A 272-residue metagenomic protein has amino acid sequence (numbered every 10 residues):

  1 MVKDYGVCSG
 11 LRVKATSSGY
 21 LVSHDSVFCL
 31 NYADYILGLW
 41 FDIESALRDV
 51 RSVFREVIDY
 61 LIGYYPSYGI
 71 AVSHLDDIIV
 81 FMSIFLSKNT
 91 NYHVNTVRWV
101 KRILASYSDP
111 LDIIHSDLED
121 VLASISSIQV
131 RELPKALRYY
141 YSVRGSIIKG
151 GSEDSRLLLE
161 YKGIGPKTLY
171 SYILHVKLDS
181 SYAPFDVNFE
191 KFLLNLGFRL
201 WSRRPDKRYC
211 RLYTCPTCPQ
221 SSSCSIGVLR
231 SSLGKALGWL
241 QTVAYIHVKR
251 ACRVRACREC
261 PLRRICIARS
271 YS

Functional and structural regions predicted by a protein language model:
M1-S272: HhH-family (HhH-GPD) DNA N-glycosylase catalytic core used in base-excision repair
